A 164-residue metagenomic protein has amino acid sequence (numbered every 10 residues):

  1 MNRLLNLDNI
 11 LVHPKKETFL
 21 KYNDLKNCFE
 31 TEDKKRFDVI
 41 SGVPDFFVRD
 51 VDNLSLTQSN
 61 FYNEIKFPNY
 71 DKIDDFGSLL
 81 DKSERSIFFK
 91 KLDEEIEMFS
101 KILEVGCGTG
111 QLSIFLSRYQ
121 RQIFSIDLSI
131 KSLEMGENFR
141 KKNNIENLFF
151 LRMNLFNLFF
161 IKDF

Functional and structural regions predicted by a protein language model:
N2-P68: N-terminal auxiliary segments of SAM/dcSAM-dependent transferases
L5, E94-E95, V105: Residue-level marker of regulatory loop/turn positions in helix-turn-helix DNA-binding domains and in histidine
E32, E97-M98, Y119-Q120: Short, well-ordered loop/turn elements at secondary-structure boundaries
S59, E64-L79, S83, M135 (+1 more regions): Class I (Rossmann-like) S-adenosyl-L-methionine-dependent methyltransferase catalytic domain, capturing the SAM-binding
D74-S100: Conserved alpha-helix/loop element of class I SAM-dependent methyltransferases that forms part of the SAM/SAH-binding
M98-G108: Conserved class I S-adenosyl-L-methionine
L103, Q111-N157: Class I SAM-dependent methyltransferase SAM/SAH-binding core
F159-F164: A short acidic, Gly/Pro-enriched loop at the edge of an enzyme's catalytic core that lines a small-molecule cofactor
